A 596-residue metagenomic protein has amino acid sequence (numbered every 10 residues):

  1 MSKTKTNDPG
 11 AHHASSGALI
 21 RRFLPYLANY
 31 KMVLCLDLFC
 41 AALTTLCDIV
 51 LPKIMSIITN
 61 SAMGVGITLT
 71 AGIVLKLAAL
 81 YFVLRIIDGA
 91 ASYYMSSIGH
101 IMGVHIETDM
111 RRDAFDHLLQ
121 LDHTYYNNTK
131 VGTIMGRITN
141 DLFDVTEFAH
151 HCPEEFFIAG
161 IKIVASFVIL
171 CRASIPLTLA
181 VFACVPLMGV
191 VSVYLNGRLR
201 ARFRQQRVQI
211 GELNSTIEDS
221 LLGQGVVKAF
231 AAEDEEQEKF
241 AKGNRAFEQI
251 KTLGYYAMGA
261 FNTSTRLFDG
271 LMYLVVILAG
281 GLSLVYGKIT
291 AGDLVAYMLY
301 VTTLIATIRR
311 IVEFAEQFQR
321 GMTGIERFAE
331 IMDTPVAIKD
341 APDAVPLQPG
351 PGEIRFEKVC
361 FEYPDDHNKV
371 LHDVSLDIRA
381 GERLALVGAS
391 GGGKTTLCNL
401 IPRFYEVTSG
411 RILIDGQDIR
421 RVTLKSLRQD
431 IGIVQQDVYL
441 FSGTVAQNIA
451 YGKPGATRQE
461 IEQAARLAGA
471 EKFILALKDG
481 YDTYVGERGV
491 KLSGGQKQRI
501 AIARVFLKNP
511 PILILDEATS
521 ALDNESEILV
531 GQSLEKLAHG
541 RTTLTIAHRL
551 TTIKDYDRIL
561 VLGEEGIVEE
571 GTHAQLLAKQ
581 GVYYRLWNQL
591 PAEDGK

Functional and structural regions predicted by a protein language model:
S2-H13, V104, R112-L142, S215-K239 (+4 more regions): Short intracellular "coupling" helices and adjacent cytoplasmic loop segments at the cytosolic face of multi-pass
L19, L27, M95, G99-G103 (+3 more regions): Juxtamembrane loop-to-helix connectors within ABC transporter transmembrane domains
N29, V33-L46, Y81, E154-Q205 (+2 more regions): Transmembrane helices of ABC transporter permease
M32, H123-T124, N140-A149, P153 (+10 more regions): An intracellular "coupling" helix at the cytosolic face of ABC transporter transmembrane type-1 domains
L34-Y94, C171-P176, G287-A291: Transmembrane helix-loop-helix hairpins at lipid-water interfaces of multipass membrane proteins, especially the type-1
L38, A42-K53, F82-Y93, V145-F148 (+6 more regions): Hydrophobic alpha-helical transmembrane bundles that constitute the permease/transmembrane domains of multi-pass
G64-G66, T70-G72, K76-A79, I169-A183 (+2 more regions): Helix-loop-helix
L347-K596: ABC-type nucleotide-binding domain
